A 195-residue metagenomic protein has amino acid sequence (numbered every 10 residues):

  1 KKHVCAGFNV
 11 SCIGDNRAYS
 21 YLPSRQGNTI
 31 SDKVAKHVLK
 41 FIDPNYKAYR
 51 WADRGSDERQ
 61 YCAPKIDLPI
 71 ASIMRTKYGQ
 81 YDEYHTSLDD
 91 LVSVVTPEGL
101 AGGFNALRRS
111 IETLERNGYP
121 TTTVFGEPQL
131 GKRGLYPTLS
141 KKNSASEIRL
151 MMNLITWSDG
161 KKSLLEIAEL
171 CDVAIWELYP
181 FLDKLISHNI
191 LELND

Functional and structural regions predicted by a protein language model:
K1-D195: Secretory-pathway/membrane protein signature
